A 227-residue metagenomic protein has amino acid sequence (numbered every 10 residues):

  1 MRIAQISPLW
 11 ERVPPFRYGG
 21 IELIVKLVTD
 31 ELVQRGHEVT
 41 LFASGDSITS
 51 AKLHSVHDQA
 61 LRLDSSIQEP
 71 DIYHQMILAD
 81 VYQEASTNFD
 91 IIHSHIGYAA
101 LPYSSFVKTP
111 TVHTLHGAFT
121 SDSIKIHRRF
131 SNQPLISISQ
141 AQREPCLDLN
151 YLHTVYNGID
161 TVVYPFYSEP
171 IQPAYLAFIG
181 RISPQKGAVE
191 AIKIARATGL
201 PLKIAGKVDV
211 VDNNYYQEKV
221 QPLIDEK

Functional and structural regions predicted by a protein language model:
M1-K227: Catalytic cores of nucleotide-sugar-dependent glycosyltransferases that transfer UDP/GDP/TDP-activated
